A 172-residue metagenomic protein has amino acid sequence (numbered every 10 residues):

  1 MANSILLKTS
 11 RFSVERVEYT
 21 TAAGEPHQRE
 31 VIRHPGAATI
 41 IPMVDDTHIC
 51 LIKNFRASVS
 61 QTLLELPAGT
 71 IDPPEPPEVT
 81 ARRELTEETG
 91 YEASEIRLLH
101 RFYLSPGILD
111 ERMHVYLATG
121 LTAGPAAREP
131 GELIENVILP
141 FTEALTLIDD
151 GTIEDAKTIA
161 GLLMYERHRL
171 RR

Functional and structural regions predicted by a protein language model:
I5-T9, A57, F102-R112, L170: Acidic pyrophosphate-coordinating catalytic loop
L6-T39, D45: Acidic, metal-coordinating catalytic segment for phosphate/diphosphate chemistry, firing primarily on the Nudix
S13-V17, T62, R112-H114, E135: Short beta-strand micro-motifs in enzyme catalytic cores
H27, G36-T39, V44, T70-A156: Unchanged
A37-Q61, E65: A glycine-rich, hydrophobic loop/mini-helix early in the fold
H48, T122-G124, R171: Short helix-loop capping/hinge motifs at secondary-structure junctions, enriched in acidic/polar residues
T146, D150-R172: Long hydrophobic alpha-helical segments typical of transmembrane helices together with their membrane-interfacial
